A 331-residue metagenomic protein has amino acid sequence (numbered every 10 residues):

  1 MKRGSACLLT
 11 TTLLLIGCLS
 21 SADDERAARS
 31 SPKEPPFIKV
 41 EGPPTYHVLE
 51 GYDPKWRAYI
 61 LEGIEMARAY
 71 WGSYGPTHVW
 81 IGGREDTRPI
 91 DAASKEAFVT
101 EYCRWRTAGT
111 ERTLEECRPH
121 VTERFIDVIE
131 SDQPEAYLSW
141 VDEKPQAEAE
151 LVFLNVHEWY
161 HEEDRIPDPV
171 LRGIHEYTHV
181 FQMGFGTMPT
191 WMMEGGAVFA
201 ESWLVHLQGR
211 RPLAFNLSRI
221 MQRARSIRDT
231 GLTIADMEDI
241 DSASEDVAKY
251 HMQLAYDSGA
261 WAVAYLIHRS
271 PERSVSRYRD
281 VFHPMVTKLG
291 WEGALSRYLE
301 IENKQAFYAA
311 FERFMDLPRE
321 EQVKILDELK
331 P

Functional and structural regions predicted by a protein language model:
M1-L8: Bacterial N-terminal signal peptides that target proteins for export
L9-I16: Bacterial N-terminal signal peptides
L19-S20: Bacterial signal peptide processing site
D24-T45: N-terminal low-complexity, Pro/Thr/Ser-rich intrinsically disordered segments that act as propeptides or flexible
R26-A28, P54-L61, E65-A69, A92-R104 (+9 more regions): Polar/charged alpha-helical tracts
I38-I174, V180, G184-F185: Juxtacatalytic substrate-recognition/specificity segment
G184-A260, A264, H268-E272, S276-P331: Acidic/His/Gly-enriched intrinsically disordered linker/tail segments that often contain short helix/coil "MoRF-like"
